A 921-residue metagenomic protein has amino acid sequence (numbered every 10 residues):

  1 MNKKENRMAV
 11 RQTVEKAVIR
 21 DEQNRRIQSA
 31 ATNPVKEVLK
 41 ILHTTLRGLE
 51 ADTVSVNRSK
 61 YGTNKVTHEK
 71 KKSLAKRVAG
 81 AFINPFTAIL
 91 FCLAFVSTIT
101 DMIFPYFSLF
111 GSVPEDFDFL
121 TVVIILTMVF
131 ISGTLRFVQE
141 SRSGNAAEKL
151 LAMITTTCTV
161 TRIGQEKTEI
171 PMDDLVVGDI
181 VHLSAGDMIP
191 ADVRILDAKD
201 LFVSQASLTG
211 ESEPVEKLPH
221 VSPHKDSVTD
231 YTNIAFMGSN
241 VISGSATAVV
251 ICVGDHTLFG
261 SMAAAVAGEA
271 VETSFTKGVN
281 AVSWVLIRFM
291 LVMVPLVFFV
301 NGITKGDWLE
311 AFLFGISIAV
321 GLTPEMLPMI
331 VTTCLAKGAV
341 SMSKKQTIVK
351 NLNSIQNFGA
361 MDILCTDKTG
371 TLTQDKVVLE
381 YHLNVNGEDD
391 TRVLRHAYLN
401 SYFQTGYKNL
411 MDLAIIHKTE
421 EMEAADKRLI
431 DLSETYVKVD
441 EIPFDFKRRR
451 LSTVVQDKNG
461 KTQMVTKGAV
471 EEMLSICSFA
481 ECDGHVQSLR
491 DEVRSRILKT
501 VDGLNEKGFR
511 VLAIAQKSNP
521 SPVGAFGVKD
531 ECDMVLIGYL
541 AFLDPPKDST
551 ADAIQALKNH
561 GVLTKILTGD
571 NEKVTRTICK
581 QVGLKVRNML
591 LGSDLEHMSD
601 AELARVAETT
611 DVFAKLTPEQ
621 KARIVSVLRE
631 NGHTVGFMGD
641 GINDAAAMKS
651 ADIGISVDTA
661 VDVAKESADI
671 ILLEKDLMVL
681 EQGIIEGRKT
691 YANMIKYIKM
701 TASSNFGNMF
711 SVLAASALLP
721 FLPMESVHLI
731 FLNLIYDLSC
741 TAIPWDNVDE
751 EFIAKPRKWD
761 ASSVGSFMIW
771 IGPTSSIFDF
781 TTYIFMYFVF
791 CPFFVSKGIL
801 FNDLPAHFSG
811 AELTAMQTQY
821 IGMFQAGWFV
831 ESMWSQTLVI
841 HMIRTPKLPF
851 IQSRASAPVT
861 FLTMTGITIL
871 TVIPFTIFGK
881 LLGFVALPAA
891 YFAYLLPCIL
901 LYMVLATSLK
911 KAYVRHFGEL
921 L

Functional and structural regions predicted by a protein language model:
M1-K167, D173-V176, V181-I189, R194-F202 (+5 more regions): Non-lumenal N-terminal regulatory segments of integral membrane proteins
T63-F95, G144, T159, Q165-K167 (+9 more regions): Soluble-to-membrane junctions at the N-terminal ends of transmembrane alpha-helices in multi-pass ion-transporting
I83-S108, I125-G133, T155-T156, W284-G302 (+8 more regions): Alpha-helical transmembrane segments of multi-pass membrane proteins, especially the membrane-embedded transport
C92-I124, V285-T323, A336, V340-Q346 (+5 more regions): Helix-interface capping motifs at the ends of transmembrane segments in multi-pass membrane proteins
T121-T155, R162, A270-T366, L540 (+4 more regions): Hydrophobic alpha-helical transmembrane segments
F202, L208, P219, Q374-H396 (+4 more regions): Basic, amphipathic juxtamembrane/active-site segments that coordinate anionic phosphate or diphosphate groups
I234-I242, N357-V535, F542, Q555 (+5 more regions): Cytosolic catalytic regions of ATP/NTP-dependent phosphoryl-transfer enzymes
V297, P328, K337, V582 (+4 more regions): Membrane-embedded transport module
